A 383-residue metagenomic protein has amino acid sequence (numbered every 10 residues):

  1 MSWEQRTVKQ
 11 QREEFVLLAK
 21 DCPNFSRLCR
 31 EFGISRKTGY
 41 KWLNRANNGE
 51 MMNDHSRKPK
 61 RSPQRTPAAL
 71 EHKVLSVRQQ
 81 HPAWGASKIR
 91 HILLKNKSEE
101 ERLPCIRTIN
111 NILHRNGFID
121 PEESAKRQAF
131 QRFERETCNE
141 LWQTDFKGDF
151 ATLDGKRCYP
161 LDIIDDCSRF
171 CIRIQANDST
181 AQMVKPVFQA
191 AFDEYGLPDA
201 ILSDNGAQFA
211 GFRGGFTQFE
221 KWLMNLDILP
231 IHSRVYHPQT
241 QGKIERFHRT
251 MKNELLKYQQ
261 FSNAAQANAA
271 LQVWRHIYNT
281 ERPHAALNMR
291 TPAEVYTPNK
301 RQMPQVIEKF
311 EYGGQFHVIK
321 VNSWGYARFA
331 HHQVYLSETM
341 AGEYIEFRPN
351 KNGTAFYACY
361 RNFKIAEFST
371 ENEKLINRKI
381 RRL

Functional and structural regions predicted by a protein language model:
M1-E14, K60-A68: Short, Lys/Arg-enriched anionic-surface-contact patches
R6-P23, E71, L75-Q80: Short, amphipathic alpha-helical "recognition" segments used to contact nucleic acids or chromatin
F15, L28, G39, V74 (+14 more regions): Mobile genetic element proteins and their domesticated derivatives, centered on retroelements and DNA transposons
E50-T144, D149, T217, M289-K300: Basic, flexible linker segments flanking DNA-binding modules in nucleic acid-interacting mobile-element proteins
A68, R107, N111-D165, F170 (+4 more regions): Mobile-element integrase/transposase regions, centering on the N-terminal DNA-binding/Zn-coordinating module
S179, D193-R213, R234-Y236, N288-P292: Acidic/histidine-rich, metal-coordinating catalytic segments
F219-P304, E346, K351: Charged alpha-helix within mobile-element recombinases
N279-L383: C-terminal, beta-rich DNA-binding module of retroviral/retroelements integrases
